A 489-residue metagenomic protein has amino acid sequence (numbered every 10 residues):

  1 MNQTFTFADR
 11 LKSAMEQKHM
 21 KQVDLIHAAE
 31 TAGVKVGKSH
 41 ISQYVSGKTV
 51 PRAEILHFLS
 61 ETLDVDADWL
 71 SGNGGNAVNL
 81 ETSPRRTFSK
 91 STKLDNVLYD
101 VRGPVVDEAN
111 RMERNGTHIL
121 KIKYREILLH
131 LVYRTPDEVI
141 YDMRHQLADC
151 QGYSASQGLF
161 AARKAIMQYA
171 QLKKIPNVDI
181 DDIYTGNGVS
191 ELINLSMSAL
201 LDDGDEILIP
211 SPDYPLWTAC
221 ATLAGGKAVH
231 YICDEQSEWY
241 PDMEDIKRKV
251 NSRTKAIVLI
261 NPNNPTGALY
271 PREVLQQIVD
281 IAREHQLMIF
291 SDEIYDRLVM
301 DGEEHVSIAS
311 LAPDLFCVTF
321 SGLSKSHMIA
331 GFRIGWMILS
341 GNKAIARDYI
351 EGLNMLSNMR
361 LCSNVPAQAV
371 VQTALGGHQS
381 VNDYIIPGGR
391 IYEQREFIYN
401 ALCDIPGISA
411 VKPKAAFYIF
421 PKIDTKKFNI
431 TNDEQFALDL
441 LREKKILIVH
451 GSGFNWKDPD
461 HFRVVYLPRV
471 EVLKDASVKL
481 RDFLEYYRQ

Functional and structural regions predicted by a protein language model:
M1-H27: A short, Lys/Arg-rich alpha-helix, primarily the initiator
T31-P51, G72-N73: Recognition helix of helix-turn-helix/homeodomain-like DNA-binding domains that insert into the DNA major groove
S46-E61, A77: Short, basic-rich loop-to-helix N-cap that marks the start of a DNA-contacting helix
D95-G188, L195, C362, A374-G377 (+1 more regions): N-terminal small-domain helix-loop-helix segment of the aminotransferase-like
Q146-D280, R297-S310, V478-K479: Conserved core of the PLP fold type I
L172, N429-T431, D439-I448, F454-Q489: PLP-dependent enzyme catalytic core of the Aspartate aminotransferase-like
S310-G389, Y399-A401, L484: Conserved core segment of the aminotransferase class I/II
Q372, G388-L402, A410-D424: Conserved glycine-rich beta-strand-loop-beta hairpin in the small C-terminal domain of fold type I
